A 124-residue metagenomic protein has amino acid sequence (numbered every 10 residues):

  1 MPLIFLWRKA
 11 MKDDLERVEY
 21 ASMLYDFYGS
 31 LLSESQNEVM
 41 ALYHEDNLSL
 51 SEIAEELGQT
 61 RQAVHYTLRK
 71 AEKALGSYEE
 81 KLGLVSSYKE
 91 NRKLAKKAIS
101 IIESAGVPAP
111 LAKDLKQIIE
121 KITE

Functional and structural regions predicted by a protein language model:
E16-Y28: Short, Lys/Arg-enriched N-terminal segment that forms or immediately precedes the first helix of a structured domain
S30, E55: Alpha-helical residues within the helix-turn-helix
E34-D46: Short amphipathic alpha helix immediately N-terminal
E52-A54, V64: Hydrophobic positions on the alpha-helical face of helix-turn-helix-like DNA-binding modules
T67-K70: Residues within the DNA-recognition helix of helix-turn-helix
E72-E79: C-terminal flanking helix
L82-V107: Intrinsically disordered, low-complexity basic tails/linkers immediately adjacent to helix-turn-helix/homeobox/MYB/SANT
